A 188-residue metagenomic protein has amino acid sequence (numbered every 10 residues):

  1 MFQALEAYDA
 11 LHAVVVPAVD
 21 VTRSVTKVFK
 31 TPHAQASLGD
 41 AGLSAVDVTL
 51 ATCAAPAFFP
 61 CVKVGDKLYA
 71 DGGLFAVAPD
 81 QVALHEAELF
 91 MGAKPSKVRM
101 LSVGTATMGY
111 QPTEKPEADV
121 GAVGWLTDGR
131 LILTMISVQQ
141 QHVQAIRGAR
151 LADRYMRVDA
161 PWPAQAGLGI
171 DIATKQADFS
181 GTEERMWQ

Functional and structural regions predicted by a protein language model:
M1-Q188: Conserved catalytic cores and adjacent C-terminal regulatory segments of lipid-metabolizing esterases/lipases
